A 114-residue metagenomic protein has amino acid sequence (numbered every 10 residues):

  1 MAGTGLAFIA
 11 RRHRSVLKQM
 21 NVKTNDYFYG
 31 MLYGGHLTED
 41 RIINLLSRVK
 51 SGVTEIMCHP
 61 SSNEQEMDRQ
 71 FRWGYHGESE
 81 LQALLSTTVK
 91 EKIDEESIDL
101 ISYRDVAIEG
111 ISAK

Functional and structural regions predicted by a protein language model:
M1-K114: Terminal accessory/targeting
